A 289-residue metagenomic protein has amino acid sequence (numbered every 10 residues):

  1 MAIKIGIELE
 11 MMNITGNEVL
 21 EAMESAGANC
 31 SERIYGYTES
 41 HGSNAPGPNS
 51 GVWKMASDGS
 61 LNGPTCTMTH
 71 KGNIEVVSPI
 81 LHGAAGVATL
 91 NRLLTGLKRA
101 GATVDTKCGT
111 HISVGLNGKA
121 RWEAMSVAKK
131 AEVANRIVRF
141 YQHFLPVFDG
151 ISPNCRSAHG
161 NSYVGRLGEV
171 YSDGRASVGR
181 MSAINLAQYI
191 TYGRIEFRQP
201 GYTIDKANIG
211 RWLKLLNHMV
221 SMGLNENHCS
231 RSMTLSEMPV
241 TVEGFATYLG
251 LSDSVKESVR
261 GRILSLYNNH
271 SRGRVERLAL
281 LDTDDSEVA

Functional and structural regions predicted by a protein language model:
M1-T103, N117-K119, E123-A289: C-terminal accessory/tail domains of diverse enzymes
D105-K107: Active-site histidine-anchored catalytic micro-motif
